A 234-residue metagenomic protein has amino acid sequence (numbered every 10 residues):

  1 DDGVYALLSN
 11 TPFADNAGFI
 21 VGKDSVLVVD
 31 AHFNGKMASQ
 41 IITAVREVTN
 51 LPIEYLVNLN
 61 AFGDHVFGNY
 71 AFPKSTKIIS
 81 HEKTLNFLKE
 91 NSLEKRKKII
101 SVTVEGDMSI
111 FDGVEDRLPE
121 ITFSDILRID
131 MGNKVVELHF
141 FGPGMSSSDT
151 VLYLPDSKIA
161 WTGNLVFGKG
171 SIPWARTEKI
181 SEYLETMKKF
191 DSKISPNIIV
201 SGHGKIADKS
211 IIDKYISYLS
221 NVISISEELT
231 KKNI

Functional and structural regions predicted by a protein language model:
D2-T43, T150-N164: Conserved beta-strand hairpin/beta-sheet module of binuclear metal-dependent hydrolase folds, prominently
G3, I20, D30, V45 (+9 more regions): Divalent metal-coordination and catalytic microenvironments
A14, G35-K36, A61-F67, L85-L88 (+3 more regions): Active-site environment of divalent metal-dependent phosphoester hydrolases
K23-S25, G35-S80: Active-site metal-binding motif and surrounding structural segment of the metallo-beta-lactamase
V29-A31, E54-F62, I79-E82, F141 (+3 more regions): Active-site neighborhood of phospho(di)ester-bond hydrolases with catalytic His/Asp-centered motifs
N86-F141, P155-D156, M187: Metallo-beta-lactamase
I121-Y183: Ligand/cofactor pocket segment of small-molecule handling proteins
Y153, I159, S181-K232: Divalent-metal (often Zn2+) His-rich catalytic cores of metallo-beta-lactamase-fold enzymes
